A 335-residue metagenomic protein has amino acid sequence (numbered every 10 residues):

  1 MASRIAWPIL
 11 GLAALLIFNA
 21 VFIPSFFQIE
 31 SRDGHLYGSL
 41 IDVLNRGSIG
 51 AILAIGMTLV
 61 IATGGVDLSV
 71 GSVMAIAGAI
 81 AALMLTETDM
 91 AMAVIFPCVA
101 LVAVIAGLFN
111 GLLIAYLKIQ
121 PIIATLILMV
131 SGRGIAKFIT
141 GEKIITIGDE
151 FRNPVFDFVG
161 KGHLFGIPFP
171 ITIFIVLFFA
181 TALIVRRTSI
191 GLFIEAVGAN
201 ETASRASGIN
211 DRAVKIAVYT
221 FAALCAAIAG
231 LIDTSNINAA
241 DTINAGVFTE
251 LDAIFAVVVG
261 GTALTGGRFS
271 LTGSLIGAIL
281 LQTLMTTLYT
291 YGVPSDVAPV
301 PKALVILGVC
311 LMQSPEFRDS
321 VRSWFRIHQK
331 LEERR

Functional and structural regions predicted by a protein language model:
M1-A2, T63-V66, V104-I147, I184-S189 (+2 more regions): Short loop segments and helix-boundary regions at transmembrane helix junctions of multi-pass inner-membrane proteins
M1-I52, D89-V94, R334-R335: Membrane-interfacial amphipathic/re-entrant helices at transmembrane-helix boundaries
M1-V21, A180, A199, A206-A213 (+2 more regions): Cytosolic-side transmembrane-helix boundaries in multi-pass membrane proteins
N19-A20, L36-T88, L112-I119, I254-L271 (+1 more regions): Single transmembrane alpha-helix segments in multi-pass membrane proteins
S25-D42, K137-E142, V185-G191, Y219-A256: Inter-helical junctions in multi-pass inner-membrane proteins, predominant in energy-converting antiporter-like
A91, I95-V99, I105-N110, I114 (+1 more regions): Helix-loop-helix "hairpin" substructures at the membrane interface of multi-pass membrane proteins
P121-R187, V214-A217, N236-T242, W324-R335: Transmembrane helix-bundle core of multi-pass membrane transporters and related energy-transducing complexes
A226, I237, D241-A303: Transmembrane alpha-helical segments in multi-pass inner-membrane proteins
